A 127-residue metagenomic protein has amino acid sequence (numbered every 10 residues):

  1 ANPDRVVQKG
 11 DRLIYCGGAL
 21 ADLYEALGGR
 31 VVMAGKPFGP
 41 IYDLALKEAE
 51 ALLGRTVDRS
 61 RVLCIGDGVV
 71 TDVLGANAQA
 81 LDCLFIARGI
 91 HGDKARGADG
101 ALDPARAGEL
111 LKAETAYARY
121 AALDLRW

Functional and structural regions predicted by a protein language model:
A1-W127: Asp-based, Mg2+/Mn2+-dependent phosphohydrolase catalytic module
